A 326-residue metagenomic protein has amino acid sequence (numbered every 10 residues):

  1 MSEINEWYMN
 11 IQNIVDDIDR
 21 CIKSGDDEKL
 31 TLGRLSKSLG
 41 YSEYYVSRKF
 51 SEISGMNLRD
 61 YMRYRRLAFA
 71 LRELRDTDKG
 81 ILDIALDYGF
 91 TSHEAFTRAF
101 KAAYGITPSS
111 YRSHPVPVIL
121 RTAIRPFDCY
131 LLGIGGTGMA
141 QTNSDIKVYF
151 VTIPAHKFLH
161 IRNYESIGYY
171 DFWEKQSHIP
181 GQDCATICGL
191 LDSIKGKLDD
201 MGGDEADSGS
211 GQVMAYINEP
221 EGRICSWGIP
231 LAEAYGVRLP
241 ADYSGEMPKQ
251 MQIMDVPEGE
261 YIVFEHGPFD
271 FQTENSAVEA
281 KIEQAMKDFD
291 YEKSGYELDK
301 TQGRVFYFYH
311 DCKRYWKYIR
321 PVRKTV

Functional and structural regions predicted by a protein language model:
M1-R48: Glycine/alanine-rich phosphate-binding loops at beta-alpha junctions
D16, R20, K29, E52-Y88 (+1 more regions): Terminal helix-turn-helix DNA-binding modules in bacterial transcription factors
K29-M62, A85-T107: Basic/polar phosphate-binding segments, predominantly the helix-turn-helix DNA-binding elements of transcriptional
T77, A99, A103, H114: Mid-sequence acidic-hydrophobic segments that form the walls of catalytic/ligand-binding cavities or oligomerization
E94, A102-I106, V118-V326: A solvent-exposed interaction/effector surface
Y111: Winged-helix/helix-turn-helix nucleic-acid-interaction surface
